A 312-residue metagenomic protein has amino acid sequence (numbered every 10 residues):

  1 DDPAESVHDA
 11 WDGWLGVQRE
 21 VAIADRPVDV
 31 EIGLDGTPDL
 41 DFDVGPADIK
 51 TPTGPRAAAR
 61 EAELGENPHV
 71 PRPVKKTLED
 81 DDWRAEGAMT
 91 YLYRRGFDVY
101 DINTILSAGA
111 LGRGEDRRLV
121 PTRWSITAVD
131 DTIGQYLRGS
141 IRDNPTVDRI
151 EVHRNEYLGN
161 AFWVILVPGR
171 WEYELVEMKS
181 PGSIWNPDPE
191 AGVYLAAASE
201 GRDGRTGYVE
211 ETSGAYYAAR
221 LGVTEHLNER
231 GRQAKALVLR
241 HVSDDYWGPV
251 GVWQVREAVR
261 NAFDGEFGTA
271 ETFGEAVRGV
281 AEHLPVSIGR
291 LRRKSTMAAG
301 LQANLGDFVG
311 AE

Functional and structural regions predicted by a protein language model:
D1-E312: Long, low-complexity intrinsically disordered regions enriched in acidic and polar residues with frequent FG dipeptides
